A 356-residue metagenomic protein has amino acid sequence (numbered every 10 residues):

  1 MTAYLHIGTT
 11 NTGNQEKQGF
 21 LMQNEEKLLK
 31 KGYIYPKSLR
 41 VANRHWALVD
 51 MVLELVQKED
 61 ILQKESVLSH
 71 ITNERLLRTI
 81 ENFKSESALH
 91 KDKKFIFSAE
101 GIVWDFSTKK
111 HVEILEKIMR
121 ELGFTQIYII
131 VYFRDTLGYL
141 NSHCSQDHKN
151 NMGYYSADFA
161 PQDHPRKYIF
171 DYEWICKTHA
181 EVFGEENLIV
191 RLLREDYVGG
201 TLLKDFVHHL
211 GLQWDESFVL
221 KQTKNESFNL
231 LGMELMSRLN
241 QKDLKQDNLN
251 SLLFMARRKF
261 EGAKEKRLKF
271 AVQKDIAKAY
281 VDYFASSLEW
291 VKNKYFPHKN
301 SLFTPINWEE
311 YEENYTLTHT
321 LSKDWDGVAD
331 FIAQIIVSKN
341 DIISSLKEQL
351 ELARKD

Functional and structural regions predicted by a protein language model:
M1-D356: Anion-recognition interface
